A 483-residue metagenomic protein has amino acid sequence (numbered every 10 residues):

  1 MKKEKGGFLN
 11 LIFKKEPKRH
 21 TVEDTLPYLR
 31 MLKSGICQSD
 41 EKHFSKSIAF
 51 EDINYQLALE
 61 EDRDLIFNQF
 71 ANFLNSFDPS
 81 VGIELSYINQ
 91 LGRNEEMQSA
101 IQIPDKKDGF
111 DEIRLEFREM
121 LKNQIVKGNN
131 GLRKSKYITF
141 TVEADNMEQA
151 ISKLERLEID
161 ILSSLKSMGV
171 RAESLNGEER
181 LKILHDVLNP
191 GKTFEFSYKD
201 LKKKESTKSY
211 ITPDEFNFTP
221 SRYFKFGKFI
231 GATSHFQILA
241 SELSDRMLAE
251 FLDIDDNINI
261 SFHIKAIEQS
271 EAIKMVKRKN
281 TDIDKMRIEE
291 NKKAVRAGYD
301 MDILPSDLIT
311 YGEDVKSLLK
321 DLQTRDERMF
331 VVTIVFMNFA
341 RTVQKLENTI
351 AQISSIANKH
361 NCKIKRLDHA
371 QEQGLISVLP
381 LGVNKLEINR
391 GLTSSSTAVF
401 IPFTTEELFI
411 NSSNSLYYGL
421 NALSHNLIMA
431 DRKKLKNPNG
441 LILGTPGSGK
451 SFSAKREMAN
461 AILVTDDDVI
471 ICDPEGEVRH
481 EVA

Functional and structural regions predicted by a protein language model:
K2-T405: Extended, folded cores of ATP/NTP-driven motor/assembly subunits in large transport and secretion machines
S34, I53, E60, N68-L74 (+1 more regions): Glycine-rich phosphate-binding loop of nucleotide-binding enzymes
G382-K434: Glycine-rich nucleotide cofactor-binding entry segment
